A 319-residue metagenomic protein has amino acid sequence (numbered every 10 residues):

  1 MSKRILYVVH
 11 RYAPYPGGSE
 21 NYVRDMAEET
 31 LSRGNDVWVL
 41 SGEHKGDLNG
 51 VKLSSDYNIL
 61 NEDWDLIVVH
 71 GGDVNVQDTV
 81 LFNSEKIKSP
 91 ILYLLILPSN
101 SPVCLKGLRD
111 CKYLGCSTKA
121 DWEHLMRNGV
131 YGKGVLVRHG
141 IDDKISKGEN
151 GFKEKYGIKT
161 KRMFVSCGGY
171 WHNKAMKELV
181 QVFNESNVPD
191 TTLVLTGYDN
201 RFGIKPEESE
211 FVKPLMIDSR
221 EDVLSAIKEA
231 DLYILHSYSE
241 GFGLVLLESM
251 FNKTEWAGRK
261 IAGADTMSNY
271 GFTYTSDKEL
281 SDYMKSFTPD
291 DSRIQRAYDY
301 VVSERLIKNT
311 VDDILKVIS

Functional and structural regions predicted by a protein language model:
V8, G157-K174, V180-F183, V194: Conserved donor-binding/catalytic core segment of Leloir-type glycosyltransferases
G42-K45, C167-Y170, T192-I204: Glycosyltransferase donor-sugar binding loop
V103, G140-K155, I204: Acidic anion/phosphate-binding donor-loop and adjacent secondary structure in glycosyltransferase catalytic cores
C111-K133, I141-D143: A short, active-site helix/loop in glycosyltransferases that binds the activated sugar's phosphate group
G203-E221: Nucleotide-activated donor-binding/catalytic signature segment of Leloir-type glycosyltransferases, i.e., the conserved
S219, S225-A230: Short alpha-helical donor nucleotide-sugar binding micro-motif in glycosyltransferases
Y238: Aromatic "clamp/platform" in nucleotide-sugar-dependent glycosyltransferases that forms part of the donor/acceptor
T288-I318: A charged, aromatic-enriched C-terminal amphipathic alpha-helix characteristic of glycosyltransferases across folds
